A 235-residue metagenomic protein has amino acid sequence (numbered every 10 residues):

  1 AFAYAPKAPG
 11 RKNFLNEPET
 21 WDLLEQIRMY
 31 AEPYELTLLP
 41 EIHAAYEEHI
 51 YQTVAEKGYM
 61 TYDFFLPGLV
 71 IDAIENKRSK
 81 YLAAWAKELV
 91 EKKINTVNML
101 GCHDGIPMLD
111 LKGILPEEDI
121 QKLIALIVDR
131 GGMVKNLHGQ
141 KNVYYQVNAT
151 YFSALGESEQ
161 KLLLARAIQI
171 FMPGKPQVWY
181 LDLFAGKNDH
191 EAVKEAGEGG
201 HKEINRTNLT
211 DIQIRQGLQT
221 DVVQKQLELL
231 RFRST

Functional and structural regions predicted by a protein language model:
A1-T235: Active-site and adjacent substrate-binding regions of carbohydrate-active enzymes
